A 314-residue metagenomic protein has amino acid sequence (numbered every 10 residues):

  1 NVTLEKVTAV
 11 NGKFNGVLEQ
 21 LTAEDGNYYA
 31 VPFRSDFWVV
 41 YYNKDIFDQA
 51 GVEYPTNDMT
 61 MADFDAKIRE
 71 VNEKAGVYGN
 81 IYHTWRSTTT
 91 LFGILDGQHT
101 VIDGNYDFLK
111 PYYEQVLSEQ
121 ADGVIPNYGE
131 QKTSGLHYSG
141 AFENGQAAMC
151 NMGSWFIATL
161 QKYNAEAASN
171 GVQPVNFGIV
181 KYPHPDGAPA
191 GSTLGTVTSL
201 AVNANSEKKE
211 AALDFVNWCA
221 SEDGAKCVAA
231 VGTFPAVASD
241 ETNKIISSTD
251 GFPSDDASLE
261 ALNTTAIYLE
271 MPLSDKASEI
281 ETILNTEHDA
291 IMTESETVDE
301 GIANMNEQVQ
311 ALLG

Functional and structural regions predicted by a protein language model:
K6-G12, E19-S87, H99-T133, N170 (+4 more regions): Helix-loop-helix "hinge/cap" segment bordering the ligand-binding cleft or interdomain interface
A23, G191-G195, E281-T282: Short, flexible turn/loop "capping" segments at secondary-structure junctions
D36, T84-W85, M152-L160, T198: Beta->alpha turn/N-cap motifs
V39, A148-M149, N217: A residue-level structural signature of the nucleotidyltransferase/glycosyltransferase Rossmann-like core
Y42, M152, E207, A220 (+1 more regions): A conserved hydrophobic position in a structured secondary element of the catalytic/binding core that shapes
A50, D122, A165-F234: Extracytoplasmic/periplasmic substrate-recognition and gating elements
I94-N176, V180-P185, E210, T286 (+1 more regions): Extracytoplasmic ligand-binding clamshell segments of periplasmic binding protein
V180, A230-T286, A290: Long, aromatic- and glycine/proline-rich binding clefts that accommodate carbohydrate-like moieties
